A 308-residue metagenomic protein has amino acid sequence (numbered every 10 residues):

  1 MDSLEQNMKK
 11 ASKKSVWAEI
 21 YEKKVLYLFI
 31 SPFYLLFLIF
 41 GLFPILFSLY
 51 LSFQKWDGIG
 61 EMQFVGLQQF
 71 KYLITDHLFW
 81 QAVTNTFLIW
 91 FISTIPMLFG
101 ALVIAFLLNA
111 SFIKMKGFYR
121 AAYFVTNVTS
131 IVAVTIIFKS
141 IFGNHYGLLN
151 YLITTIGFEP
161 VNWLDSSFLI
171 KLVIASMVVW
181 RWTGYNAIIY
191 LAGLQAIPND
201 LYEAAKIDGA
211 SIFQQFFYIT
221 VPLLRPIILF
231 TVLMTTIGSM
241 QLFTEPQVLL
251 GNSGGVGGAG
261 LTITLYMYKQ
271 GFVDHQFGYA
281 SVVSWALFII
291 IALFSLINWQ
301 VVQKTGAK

Functional and structural regions predicted by a protein language model:
M1-I20: Short, Lys/Arg-rich, polar N-terminal cytosolic tail immediately upstream of the first transmembrane signal-anchor
E22-K308: A structural signal for multi-pass alpha-helical bundles of membrane permease subunits that mediate small-molecule
